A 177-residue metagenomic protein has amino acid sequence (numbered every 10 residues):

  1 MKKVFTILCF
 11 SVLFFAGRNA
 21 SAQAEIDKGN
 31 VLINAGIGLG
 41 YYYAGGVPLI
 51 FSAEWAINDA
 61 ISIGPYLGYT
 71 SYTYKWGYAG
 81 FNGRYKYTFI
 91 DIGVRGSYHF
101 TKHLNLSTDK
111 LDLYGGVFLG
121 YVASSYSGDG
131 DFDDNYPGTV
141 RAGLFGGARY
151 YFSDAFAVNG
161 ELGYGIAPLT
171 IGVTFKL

Functional and structural regions predicted by a protein language model:
M1-G29: Cleavable N-terminal export/targeting peptides
A20-S62, H99, L119, G172-K176: Short glycine/proline- and aromatic-enriched beta-strand/turn motifs that initiate or cap beta-hairpins
S21-N30, A60, K102-D112, F152-F156: Short loop/turn motifs that connect adjacent beta-strands in outer-membrane beta-barrel proteins
A24-I33, Y66-F89, Y121-A142: Flexible, solvent-exposed loop segments that connect beta-strands
V31-A35, V47-F51, I90-V94, L113 (+2 more regions): Hydrophobic, lipid-facing positions within transmembrane beta-strands of outer-membrane proteins
I33-I37, P65-L67, V94-G96, L113-L119 (+2 more regions): Membrane-embedded beta-strand positions of outer-membrane beta-barrel proteins
L39-G45, S71-G77, K102-L104, Y121-D129 (+2 more regions): Gram-negative outer-membrane beta-barrel proteins
Y66, T70-G77, D134-L177: Predominantly the C-terminal beta-signal and adjacent terminal strand-loop region of outer-membrane beta-barrel
